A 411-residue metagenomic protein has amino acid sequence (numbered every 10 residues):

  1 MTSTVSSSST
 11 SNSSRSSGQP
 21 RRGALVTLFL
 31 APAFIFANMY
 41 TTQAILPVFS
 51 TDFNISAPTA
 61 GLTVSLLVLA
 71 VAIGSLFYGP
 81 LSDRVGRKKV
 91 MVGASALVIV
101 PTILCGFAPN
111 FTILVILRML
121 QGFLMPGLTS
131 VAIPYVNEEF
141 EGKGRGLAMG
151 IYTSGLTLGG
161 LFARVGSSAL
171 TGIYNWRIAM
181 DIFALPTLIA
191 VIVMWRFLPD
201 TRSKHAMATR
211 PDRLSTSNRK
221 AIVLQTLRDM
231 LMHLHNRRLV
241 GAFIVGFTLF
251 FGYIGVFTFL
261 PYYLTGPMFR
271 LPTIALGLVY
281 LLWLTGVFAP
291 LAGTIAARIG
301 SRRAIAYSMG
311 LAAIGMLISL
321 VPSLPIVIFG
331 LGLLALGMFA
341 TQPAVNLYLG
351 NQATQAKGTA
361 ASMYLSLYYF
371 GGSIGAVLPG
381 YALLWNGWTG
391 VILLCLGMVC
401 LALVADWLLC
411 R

Functional and structural regions predicted by a protein language model:
S14-G18, P199-F243: Juxtamembrane intracellular "pre-TM" segments in multi-pass secondary transporters
N54, G86, F107-I113, L124 (+2 more regions): Helix-breaking motifs and short loop linkers at transmembrane-helix boundaries and internal kinks in secondary membrane
I73-P109: Conserved MFS/SLC helix-loop-helix module at the cytosolic interface between two early adjacent transmembrane helices
S75-G86, V287-G300, L383-L384: Helix-to-loop junctions at the C-terminal end of transmembrane segments in multipass secondary transporters
P101-L104, T112-Q121, P325-L333: Paired small-residue
I113, G142, I151-L198: Helix-loop-helix hairpin linking two adjacent transmembrane segments in secondary transporters
L117-L158: Cytoplasmic helix-loop-helix junction between adjacent transmembrane helices in 12-TM secondary transporters
R302-V345: C-terminal transmembrane helical hairpin of 12-TM major facilitator-type secondary transporters
